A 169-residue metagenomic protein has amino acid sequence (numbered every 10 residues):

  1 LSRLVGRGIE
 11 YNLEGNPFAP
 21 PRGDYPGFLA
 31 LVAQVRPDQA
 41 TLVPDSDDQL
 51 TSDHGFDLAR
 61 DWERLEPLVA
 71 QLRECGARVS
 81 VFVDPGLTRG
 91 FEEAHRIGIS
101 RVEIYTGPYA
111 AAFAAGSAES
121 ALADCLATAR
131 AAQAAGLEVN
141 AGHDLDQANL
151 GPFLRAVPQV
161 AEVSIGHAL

Functional and structural regions predicted by a protein language model:
L1-G15, L58-V79, S117-A141, Q147 (+1 more regions): Alpha-helix-loop-beta-strand connector modules within alpha/beta enzyme cores
S2-L58: Glycine/small-residue-rich loop that forms an oxyanion/phosphate-binding "nest" at active or ligand-binding sites
V5-G8, Q34-Q39, E74, H95-V102 (+1 more regions): Glycine-enriched alpha-helix->loop->beta-strand junction motifs that scaffold or abut catalytic
I9-G15, D38-L42, V79-V83, V102-I104 (+2 more regions): Hydrophobic faces of well-ordered beta-strands that scaffold small-molecule active sites in alpha/beta enzyme cores
G15-A19, P44-D48, V83-R89, T106-A110 (+2 more regions): Active-site-proximal loop/turn and secondary-structure-junction residues that shape catalytic pockets, frequently
P20-Q34, G86-I97, A141, L145-V160: Catalytic cores of alpha/beta
D47, A59, R78-A131: Histidine/lysine/aspartate-rich catalytic loop segments that bind and position anionic ligands
